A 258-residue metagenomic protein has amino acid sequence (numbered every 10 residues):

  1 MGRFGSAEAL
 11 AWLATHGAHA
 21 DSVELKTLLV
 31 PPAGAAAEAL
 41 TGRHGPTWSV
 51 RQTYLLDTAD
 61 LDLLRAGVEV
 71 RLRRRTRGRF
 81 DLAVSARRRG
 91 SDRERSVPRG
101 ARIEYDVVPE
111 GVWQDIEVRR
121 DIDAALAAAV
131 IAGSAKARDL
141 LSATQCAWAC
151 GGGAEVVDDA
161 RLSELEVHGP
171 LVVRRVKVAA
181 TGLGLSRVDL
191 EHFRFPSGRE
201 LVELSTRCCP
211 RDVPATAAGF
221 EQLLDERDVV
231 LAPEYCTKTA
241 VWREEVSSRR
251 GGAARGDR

Functional and structural regions predicted by a protein language model:
M1-R258: Phosphate-end processing signature that detects enzymes handling 5′-triphosphorylated RNA and polyphosphate
